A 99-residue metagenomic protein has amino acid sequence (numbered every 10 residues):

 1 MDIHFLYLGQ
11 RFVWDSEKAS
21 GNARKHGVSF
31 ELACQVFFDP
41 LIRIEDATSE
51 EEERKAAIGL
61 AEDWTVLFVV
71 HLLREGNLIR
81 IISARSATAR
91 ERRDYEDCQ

Functional and structural regions predicted by a protein language model:
M1-Q99: Ribonuclease/tRNase effector modules and their secretory precursors
